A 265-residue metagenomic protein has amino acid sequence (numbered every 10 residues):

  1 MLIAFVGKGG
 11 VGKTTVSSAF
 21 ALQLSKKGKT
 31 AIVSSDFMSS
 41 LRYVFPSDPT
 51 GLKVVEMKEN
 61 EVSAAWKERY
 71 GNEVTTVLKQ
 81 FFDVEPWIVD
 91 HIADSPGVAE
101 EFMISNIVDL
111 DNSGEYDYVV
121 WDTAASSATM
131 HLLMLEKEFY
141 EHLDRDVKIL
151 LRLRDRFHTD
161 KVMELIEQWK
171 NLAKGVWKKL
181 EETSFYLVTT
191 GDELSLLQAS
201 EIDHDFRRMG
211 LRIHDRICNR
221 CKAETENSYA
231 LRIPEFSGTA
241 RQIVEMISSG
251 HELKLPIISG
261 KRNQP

Functional and structural regions predicted by a protein language model:
M1-F5, T30, D117-W121, F185 (+1 more regions): Generic beta-sheet signal
I3-V62, T123, L132-K137: Walker A/P-loop NTP-binding active-site region of P-loop NTPases, recognizing the glycine-rich GxxxxGKT/S
F5-V6, V33-S35, D122, Y186-T190 (+1 more regions): Conserved beta-strand segments of the P-loop GTPase G domain that flank and frequently precede/overlap
L22-K26, D109, H204: Short, well-ordered alpha-helices that flank and scaffold nucleotide-derived cofactor binding pockets
S39-P86, H91-D94: P-loop NTPase motor core
S40-Y43, V62-W66, S127-H131, E224-T225 (+1 more regions): Switch/connector loops and helix/strand junctions flanking conserved nucleotide-binding motifs in nucleotide-processing
D48-T50, K174-P265: C-terminal lobe/tail of nucleotide-utilizing enzymes
F81-L187: Phosphate/Mg2+-binding loops and adjacent switch elements in nucleotide/diphosphate-handling enzyme cores
